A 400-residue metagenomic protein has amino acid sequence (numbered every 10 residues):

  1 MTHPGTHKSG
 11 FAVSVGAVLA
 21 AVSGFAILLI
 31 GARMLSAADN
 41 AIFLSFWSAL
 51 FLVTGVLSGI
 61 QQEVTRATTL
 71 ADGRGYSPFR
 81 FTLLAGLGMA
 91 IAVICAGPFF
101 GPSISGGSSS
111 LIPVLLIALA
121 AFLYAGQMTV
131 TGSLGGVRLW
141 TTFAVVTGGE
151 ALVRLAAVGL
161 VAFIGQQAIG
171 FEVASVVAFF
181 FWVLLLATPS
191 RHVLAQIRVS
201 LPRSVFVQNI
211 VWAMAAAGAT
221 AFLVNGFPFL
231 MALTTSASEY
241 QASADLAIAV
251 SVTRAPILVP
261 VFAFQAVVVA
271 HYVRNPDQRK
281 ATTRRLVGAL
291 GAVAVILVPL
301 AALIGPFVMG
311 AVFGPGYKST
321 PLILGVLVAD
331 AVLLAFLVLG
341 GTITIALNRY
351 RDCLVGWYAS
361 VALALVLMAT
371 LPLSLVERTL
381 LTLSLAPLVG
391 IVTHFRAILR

Functional and structural regions predicted by a protein language model:
H7, T69-L87, V207-I210, R279-A292 (+1 more regions): Interfacial transmembrane-helix starts/ends
S9-A20, G24, G149-E150, R154 (+5 more regions): Transmembrane helical elements of multi-pass membrane transporters/channels
V13, A17, L44-W47, T82-G86 (+11 more regions): Residue-level recognition of transmembrane alpha-helices in multi-pass small-molecule transporters/permeases
V13, N40-A41, P78, W140-V146 (+5 more regions): Alpha-helical transmembrane segments and their helix-entry boundary regions
G24, L50, T54-G73, A249 (+2 more regions): Helix-loop junctions and terminal segments of transmembrane helices in multi-pass membrane transport/translocation
A37-A38, F100-I117, Y240, L303-V332: Interfacial segments at transmembrane-helix termini and the short loops linking adjacent helices
A67, L123-V145, A329-G356: Membrane-interface junctions at transmembrane-helix termini in multi-pass inner-membrane proteins
L111-A118, A144-V193, A359-L363, V376-L399: Hydrophobic alpha-helical transmembrane segments
